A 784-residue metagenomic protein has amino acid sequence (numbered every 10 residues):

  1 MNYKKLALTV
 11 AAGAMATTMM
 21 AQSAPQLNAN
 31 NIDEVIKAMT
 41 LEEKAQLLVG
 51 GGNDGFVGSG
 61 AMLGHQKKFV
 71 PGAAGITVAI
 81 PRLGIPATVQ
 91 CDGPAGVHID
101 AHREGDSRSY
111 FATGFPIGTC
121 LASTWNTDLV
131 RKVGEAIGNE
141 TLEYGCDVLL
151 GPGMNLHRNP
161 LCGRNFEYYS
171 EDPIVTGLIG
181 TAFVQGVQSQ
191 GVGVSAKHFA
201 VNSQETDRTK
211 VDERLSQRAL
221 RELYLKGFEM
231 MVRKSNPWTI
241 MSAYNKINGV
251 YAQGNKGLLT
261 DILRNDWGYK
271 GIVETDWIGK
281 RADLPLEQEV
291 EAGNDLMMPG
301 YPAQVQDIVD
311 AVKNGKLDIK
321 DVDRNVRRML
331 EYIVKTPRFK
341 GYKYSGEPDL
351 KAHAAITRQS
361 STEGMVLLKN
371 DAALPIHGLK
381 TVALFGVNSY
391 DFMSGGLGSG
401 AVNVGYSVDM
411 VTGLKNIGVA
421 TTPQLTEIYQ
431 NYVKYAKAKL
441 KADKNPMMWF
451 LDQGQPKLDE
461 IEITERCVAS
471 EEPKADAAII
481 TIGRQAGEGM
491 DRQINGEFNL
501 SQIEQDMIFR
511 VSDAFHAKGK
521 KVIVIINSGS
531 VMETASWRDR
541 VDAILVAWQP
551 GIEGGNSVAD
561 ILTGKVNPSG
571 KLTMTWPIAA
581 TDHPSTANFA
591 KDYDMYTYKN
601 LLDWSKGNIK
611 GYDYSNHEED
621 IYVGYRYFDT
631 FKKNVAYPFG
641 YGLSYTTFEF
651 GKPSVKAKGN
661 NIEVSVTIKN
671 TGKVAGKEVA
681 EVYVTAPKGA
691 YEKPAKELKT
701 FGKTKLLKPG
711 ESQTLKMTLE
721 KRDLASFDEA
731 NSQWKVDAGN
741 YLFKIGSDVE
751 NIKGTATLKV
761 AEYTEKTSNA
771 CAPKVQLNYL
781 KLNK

Functional and structural regions predicted by a protein language model:
M1-M20: Gram-negative bacterial Sec-dependent N-terminal signal peptides
G13, A477-A478, G754: Small side chains
A21-S726, K735-I745, V749, C771-K784: Glycoside hydrolase catalytic-domain context in secreted enzymes
S732: Extracellular/periplasmic metallocenter environments
N751-T767: Short beta-strand elements
